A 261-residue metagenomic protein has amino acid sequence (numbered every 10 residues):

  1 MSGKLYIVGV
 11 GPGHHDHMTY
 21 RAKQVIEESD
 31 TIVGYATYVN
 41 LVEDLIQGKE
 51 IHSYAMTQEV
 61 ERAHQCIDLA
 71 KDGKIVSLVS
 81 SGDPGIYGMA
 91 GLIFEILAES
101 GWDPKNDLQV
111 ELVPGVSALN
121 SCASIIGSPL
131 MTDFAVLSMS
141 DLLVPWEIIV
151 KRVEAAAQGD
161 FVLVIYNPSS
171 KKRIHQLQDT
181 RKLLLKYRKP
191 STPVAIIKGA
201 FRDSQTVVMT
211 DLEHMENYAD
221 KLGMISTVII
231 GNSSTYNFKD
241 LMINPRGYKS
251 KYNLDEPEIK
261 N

Functional and structural regions predicted by a protein language model:
M1-V110, Y218, P257-K260: Class I S-adenosyl-L-methionine
L5, Q158-N261: A contiguous loop/helix-start segment that scaffolds small-molecule binding in enzyme catalytic cores
P12-H17, V144-W146, M209: Short gly/ser/thr-rich secondary-structure transition/capping motifs
Y20, G88-G159: Class I SAM-dependent methyltransferase SAM-binding "motif I" and its flanking Rossmann-like core
I32, L45, L69-G73, I96-S100 (+5 more regions): Change "in soluble alpha/beta enzymes" to "in soluble alpha/beta proteins
T37-Y38, G82-P84, L142, G199-A200 (+1 more regions): Short, ordered loop/turn segments at secondary-structure junctions
K74-S80, S128-S138, A157-G159, E213-M224: A polyampholytic, Gly/Pro-enriched intrinsically disordered region
